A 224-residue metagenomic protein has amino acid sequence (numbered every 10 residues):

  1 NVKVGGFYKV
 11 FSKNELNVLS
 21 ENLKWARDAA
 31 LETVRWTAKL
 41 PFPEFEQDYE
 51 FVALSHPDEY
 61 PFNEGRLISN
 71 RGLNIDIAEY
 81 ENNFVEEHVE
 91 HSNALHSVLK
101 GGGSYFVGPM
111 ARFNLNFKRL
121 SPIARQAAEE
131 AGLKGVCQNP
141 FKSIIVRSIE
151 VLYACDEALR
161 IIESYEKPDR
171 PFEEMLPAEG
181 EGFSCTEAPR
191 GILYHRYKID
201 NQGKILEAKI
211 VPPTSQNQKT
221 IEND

Functional and structural regions predicted by a protein language model:
N1-R190, T214-D224: Active-site bordering "gate/hinge" segments that shape substrate access to catalytic or cofactor-binding pockets
F183-T214: Active-site and channel-lining beta-strand-loop segments that bind or position nucleotide-derived/phosphorylated
